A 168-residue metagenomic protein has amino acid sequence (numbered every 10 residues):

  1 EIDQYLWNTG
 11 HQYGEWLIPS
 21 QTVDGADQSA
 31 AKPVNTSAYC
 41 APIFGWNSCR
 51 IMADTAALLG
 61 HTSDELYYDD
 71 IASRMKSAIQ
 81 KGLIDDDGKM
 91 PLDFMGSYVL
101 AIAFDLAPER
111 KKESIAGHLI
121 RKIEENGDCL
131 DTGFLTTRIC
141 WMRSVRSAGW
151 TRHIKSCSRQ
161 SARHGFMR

Functional and structural regions predicted by a protein language model:
E1-R168: Active-site core of glycosidic bond-cleaving carbohydrate-active enzymes
